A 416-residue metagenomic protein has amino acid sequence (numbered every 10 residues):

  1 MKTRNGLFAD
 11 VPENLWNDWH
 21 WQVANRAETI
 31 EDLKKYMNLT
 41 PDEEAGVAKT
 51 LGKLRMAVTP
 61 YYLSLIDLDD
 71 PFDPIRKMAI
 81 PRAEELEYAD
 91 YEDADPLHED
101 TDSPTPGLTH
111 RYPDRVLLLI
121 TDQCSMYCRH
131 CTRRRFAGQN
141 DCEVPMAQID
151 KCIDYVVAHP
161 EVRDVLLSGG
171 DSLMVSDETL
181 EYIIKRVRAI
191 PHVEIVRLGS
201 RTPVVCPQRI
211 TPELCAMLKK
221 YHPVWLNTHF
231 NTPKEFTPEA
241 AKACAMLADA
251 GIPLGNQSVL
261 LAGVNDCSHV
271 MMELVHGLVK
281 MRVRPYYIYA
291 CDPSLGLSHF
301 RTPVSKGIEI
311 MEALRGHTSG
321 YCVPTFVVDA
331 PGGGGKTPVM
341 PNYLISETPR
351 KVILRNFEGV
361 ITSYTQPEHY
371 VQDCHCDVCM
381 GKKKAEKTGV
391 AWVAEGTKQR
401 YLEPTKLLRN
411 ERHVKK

Functional and structural regions predicted by a protein language model:
M1-H110, L408: Flexible, acidic/Gly-rich N-terminal and inter-domain linker regions that tether and position cofactor-handling modules
Y62, C124, C128, Y286: Conserved, mostly hydrophobic/aromatic
F72, T101-P104, Y112-D114, V378-K416: A short, charged
S103-G107, V116-L119, D150-Y155: Short, charged beta->alpha transition segments
H110-A147, L198: Canonical Radical SAM [4Fe-4S] cluster-binding loop centered on the CxxxCxxC motif and its immediate flanking residues
D150-P160, D164, L173-T318: Conserved AdoMet/S-adenosylmethionine-binding subsite of the radical SAM
M311-G396: C-terminal accessory regions of radical SAM enzymes
